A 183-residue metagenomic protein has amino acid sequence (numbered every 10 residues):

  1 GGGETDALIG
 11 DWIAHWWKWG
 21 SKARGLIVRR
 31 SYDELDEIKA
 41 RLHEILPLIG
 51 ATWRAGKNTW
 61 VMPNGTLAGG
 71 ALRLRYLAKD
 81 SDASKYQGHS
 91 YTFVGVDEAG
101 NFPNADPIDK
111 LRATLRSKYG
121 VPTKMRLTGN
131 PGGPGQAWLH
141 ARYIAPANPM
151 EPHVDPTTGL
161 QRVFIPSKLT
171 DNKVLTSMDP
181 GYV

Functional and structural regions predicted by a protein language model:
G1-V183: Phosphate/NTP-binding elements of NTP-utilizing enzymes
